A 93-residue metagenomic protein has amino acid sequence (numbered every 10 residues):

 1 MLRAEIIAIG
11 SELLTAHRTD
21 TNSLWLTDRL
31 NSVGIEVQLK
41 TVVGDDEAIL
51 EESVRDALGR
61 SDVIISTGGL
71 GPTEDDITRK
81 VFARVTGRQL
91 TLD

Functional and structural regions predicted by a protein language model:
M1-D93: Non-catalytic beta/alpha edge segments that cap or flank active sites
